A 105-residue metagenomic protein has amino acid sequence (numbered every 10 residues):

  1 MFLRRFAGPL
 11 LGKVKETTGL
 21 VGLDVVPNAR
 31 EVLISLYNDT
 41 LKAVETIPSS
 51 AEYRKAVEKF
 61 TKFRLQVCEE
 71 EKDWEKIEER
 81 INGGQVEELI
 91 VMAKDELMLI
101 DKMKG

Functional and structural regions predicted by a protein language model:
M1-A51, N82-G84, M98, G105: N-terminal organelle transit peptides
Y37-D39, S49-W74: Hydrophobic/aromatic-rich, well-ordered segments within soluble, folded domains that form packed cores
T61-L65, I90-L97: Short amphipathic alpha-helical coiled-coil/interface segments
C68-K72, L99-K104: Amphipathic alpha-helical coiled-coil segments
E69-K94: Short, charged early-sequence alpha-helical segments and their helix-coil boundaries
